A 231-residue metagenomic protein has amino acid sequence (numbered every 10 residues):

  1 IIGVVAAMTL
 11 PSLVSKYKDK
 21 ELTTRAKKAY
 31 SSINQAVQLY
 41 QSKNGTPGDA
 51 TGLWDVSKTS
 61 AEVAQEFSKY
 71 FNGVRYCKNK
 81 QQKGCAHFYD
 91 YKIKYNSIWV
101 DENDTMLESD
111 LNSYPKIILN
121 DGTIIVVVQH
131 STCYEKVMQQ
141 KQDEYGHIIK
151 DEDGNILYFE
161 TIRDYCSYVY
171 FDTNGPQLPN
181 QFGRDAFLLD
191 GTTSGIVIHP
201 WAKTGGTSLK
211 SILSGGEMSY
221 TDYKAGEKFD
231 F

Functional and structural regions predicted by a protein language model:
I1-G3, V37, Q41, M106: Contiguous, often N-terminal, cationic amphipathic patches that form binding interfaces
I1-K18, R25: N-terminal single-pass transmembrane signal-anchor helix
K16-K20, T24-S32, A36: Membrane-proximal extracytoplasmic alpha-helices
N34-L53, G73-Y76: Alpha-helix exit/C-cap motif
D55-F231: Intrinsically disordered, low-complexity regions enriched in Pro/Ser/Thr/Gly and acidic residues
